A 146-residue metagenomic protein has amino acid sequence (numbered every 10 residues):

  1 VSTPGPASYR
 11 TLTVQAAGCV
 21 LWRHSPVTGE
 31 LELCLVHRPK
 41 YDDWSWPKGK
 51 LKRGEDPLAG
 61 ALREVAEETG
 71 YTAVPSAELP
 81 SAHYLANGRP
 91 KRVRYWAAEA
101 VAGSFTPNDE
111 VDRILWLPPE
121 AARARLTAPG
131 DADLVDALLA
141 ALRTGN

Functional and structural regions predicted by a protein language model:
V1-T11, A77-L85, L142: Charged, low-complexity, helix/coiled-coil-prone segments
S2-W46: N-terminal strand-loop-strand
G18, E32, A97-G103, N146: A generic structural signal for ordered secondary structure
G49-A137: Unchanged
L134, A140-N146: Short, charged, intrinsically disordered terminal tails
